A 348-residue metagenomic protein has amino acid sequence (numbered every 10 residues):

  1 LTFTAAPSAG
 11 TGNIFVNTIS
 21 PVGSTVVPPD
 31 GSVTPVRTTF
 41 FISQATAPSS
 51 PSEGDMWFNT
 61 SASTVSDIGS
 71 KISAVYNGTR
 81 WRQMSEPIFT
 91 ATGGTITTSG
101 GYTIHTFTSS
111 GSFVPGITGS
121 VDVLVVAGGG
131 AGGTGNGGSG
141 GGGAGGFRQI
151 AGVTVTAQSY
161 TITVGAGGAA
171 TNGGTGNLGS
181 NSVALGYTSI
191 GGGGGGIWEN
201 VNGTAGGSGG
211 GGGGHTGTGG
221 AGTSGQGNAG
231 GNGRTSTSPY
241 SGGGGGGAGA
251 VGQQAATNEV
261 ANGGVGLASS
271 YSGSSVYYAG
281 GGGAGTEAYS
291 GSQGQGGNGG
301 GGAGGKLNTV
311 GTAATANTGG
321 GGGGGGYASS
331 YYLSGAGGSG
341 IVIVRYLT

Functional and structural regions predicted by a protein language model:
L1-F40, V75-P87, Y187: Short, low-complexity N-terminal tether/leader segments at secretion or assembly junctions of large, surface-exposed
T2-A6, T60-S61, F107-S110, A151: A structural micro-motif recognizing beta-strand termini and the immediately following turn/loop segments
F3, V16, P21, P28 (+8 more regions): Extracellular beta-strand solenoids
T11, G31, G54, Q158 (+1 more regions): Glycine-centered loop/turn motifs
G12-N17, P48-V75, I104-T108, Y277-Y278 (+2 more regions): Short hydrophobic/aromatic-rich beta-strand motifs
G23-V27, T64-A74, A170-G174: Short, Lys/Arg- and Gly-enriched loop/turn segments at beta-strand edges
P29-D67, M84-S85: Extracellular/surface-exposed low-complexity repeats and stalk/linker segments enriched in Gly/Pro and small polar
N77-G78, E86-T348: Low-complexity, glycine/proline-biased repetitive segments and flexible coils/loops
